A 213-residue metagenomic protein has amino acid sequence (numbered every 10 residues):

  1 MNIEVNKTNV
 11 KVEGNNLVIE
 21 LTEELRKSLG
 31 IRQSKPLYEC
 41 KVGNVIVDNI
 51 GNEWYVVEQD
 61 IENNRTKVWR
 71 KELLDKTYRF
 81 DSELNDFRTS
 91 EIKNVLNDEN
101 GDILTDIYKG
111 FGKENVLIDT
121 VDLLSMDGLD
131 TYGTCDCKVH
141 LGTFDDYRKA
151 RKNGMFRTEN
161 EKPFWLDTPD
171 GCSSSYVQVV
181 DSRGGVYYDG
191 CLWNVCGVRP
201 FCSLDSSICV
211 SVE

Functional and structural regions predicted by a protein language model:
N2-E213: Collagenous Gly-X-Y triple-helix signature in extracellular proteins
